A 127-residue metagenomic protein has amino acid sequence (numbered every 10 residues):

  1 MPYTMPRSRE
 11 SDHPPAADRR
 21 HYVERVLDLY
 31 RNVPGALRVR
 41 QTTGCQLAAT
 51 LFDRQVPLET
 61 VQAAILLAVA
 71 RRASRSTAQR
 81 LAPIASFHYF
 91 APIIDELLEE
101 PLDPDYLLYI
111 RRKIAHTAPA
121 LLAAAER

Functional and structural regions predicted by a protein language model:
P2-T4, S8, P15-Y22, A78-Y109: Long, compositionally biased
Y3-R40, T50, L121-R127: Long, charged low-complexity interaction segments
Y30-V33, R72-A73, L98-P101, D105: Conserved NTP-handling cores and scaffolds of large molecular machines
V39-G44, A64, L107-R111: Short coil/turn segments at secondary-structure boundaries
G44-P57, L66-V69: Amphipathic alpha-helical segments that form the core helices of the histone-fold
L58-A70, R75-Y89: Short, charged early-sequence alpha-helical segments and their helix-coil boundaries
L107-R127: Charged, well-structured binding/catalytic surfaces in domain cores that contact anionic ligands
